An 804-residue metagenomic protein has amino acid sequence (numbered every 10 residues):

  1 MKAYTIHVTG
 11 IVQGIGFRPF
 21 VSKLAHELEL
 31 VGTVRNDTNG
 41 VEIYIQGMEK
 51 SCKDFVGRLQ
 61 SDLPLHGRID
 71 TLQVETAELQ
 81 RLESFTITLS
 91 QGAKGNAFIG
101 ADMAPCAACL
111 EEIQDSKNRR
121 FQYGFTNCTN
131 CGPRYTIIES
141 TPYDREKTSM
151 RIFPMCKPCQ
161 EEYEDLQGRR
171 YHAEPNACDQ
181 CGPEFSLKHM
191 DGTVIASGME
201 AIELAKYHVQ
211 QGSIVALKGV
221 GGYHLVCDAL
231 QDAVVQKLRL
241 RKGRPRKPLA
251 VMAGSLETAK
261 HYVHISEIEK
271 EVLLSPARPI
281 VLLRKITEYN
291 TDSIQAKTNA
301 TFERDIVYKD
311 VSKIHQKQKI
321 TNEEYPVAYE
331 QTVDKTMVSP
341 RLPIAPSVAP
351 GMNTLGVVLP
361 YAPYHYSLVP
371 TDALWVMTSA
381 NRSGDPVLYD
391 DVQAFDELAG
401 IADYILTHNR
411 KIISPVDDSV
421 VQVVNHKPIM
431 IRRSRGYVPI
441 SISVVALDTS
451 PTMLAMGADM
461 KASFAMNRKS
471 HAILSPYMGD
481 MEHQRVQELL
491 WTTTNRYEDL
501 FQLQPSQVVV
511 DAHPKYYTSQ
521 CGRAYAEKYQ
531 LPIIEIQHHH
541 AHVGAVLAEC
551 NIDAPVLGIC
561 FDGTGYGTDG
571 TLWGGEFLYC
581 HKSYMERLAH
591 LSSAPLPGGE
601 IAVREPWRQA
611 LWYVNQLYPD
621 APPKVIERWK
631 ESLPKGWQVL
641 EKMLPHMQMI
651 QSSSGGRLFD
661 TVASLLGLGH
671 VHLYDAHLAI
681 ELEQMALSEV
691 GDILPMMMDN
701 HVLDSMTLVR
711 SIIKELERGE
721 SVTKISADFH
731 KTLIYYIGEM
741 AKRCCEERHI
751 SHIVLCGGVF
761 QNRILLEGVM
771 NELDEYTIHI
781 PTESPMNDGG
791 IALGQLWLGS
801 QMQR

Functional and structural regions predicted by a protein language model:
M1-P175, D179-S186: Intrinsically disordered, low-complexity, mixed-charge
D62, E162, T371-L447, M647 (+1 more regions): Internal gly/pro-rich beta-alpha loop/helix module that stabilizes soluble enzyme cofactors or their anionic handles
T76, I214, G222-T287, P343: A phosphate-binding glycine/aspartate-rich beta-alpha loop in the early core of alpha/beta enzymes
P175, G182-E184, A458-R496, V614-I750 (+1 more regions): A contiguous, well-structured pocket-lining segment that forms one wall/lid of small-molecule binding clefts in soluble
A216, Q502-P514, I533, H749-V759: Short glycine-rich phosphate-binding loop at a beta-alpha junction
K260-I265, S367, V387-A394, P439-S450 (+1 more regions): Conserved phosphate-binding catalytic cores of ATP/NTP-utilizing and phosphoryl-transfer enzymes
D511, Q530-H542, S751-I753, R763 (+1 more regions): Conserved phosphate-binding/catalytic loops in two-lobed NTP-binding clefts
H539-F561, G565-G567, P606-N615, D660 (+2 more regions): Glycine-rich phosphate-binding/hydrolytic loop that grips phosphoryl groups
